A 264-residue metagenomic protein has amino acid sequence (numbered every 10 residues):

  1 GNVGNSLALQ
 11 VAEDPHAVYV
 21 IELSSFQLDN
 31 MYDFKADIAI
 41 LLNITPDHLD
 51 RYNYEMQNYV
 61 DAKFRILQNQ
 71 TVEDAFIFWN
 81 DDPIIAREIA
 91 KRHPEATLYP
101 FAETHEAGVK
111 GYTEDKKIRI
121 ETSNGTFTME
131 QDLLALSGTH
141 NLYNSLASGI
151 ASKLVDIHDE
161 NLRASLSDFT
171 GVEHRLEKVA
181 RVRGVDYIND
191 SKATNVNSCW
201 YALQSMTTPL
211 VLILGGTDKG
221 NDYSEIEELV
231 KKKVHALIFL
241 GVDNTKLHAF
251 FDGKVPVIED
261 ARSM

Functional and structural regions predicted by a protein language model:
G1-S6: Short beta-strand-centered segment that lines the nucleotide-binding/catalytic pocket of NTP-utilizing
A8-H16, D37-Y187, H248, P256-D260: Acidic, Mg2+-coordinating active-site environments of NTP-dependent enzymes
V18-F26, D186-K192: Switch II (G3) loop of P-loop NTPases
V18-V20, A75, P209-V211: Residue-level preference for the first positions of well-ordered beta-strands
E22, N43, W79, I213-L214: Short beta-strand segments
D33, T71-V72, H93-P94, T207 (+2 more regions): Short conserved AdoMet
D33-N43, L203, T207-L212: Inter-motif core of Ras-like GTPase G domains
K153-H158, A164, D168-V172, K178-D186 (+1 more regions): ATP-dependent carboxylate-amine ligase
